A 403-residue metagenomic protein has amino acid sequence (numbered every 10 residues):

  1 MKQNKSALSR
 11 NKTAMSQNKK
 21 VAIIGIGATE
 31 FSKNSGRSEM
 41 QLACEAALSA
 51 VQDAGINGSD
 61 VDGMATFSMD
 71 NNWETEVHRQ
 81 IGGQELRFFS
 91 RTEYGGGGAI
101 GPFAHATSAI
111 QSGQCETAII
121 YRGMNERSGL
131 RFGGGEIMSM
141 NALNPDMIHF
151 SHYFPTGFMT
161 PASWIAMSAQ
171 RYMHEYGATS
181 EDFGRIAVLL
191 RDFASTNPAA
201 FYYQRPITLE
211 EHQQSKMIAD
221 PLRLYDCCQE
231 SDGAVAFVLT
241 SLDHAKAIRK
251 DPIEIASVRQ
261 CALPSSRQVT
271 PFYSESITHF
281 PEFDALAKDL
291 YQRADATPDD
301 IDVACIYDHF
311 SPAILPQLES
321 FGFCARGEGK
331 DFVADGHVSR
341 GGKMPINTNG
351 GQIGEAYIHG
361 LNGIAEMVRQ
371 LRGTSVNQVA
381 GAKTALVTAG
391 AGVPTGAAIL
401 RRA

Functional and structural regions predicted by a protein language model:
A14-R37, R185, M217-P281, A285 (+7 more regions): Condensing-enzyme catalytic core mediating Claisen C-C bond formation in acyl metabolism
M15-G98, H105, A109, S168 (+7 more regions): Conserved active-site "lid/cap" helical segment
N18, F67-W164, Y203-Q229, C261-S265 (+2 more regions): Conserved catalytic cysteine-centered active-site region of acyl-thioester-dependent Claisen-condensing enzymes
S35-G36, G129-G135, S195-A199, S266-V269 (+2 more regions): Short acidic, glycine/serine/threonine-rich loops at helix termini
G58-F67, F88-S90, A118-G123, E181-L189 (+5 more regions): Beta-strand segments within the central parallel beta-sheet cores of soluble alpha/beta enzyme folds
N71-Q80, S265-P271, D308-D331, P394-R401: Short glycine/threonine-rich loop-to-helix capping motif typified by GTGT followed within a few residues by an Asp-Pro
Y94-M124, A162-T196, F237-D243, E355-S375: Active-site-proximal alpha-helical scaffold in enzymes
S274-S311, S320, Q352-A356: Extended C-terminal subregions enriched in glycine
